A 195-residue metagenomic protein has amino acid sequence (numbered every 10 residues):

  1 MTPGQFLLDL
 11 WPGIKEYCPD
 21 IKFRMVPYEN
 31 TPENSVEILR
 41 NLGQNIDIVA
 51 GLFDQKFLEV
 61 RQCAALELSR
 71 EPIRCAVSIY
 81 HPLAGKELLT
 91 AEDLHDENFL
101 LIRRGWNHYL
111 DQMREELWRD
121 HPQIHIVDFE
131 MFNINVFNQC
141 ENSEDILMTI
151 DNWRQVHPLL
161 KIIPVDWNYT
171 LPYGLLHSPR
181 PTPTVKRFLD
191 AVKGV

Functional and structural regions predicted by a protein language model:
M1-F57: Central regulatory/effector-binding core of bacterial HTH transcription factors
M1-G4, P27-E29, L52-Q55, S78-I79 (+3 more regions): Structural motif
F6-D9, D96-D120: Secondary-structure junction motif
I21-P32, H121-N133: Short beta-strand-to-loop elements that line the ligand-binding cleft of bilobed periplasmic-binding protein-like
R40-G51, I73, Q139-M148: Alpha-to-beta junction loops
V60-L66, E71, N135-P183: Beta-alpha-beta core module
R61-I73, V77-F99, V185-K186: Flexible hinge/capping segments at coil-to-helix
E92-H95, L171-V195: Extended ligand-binding regions for polar small-molecule ligands
